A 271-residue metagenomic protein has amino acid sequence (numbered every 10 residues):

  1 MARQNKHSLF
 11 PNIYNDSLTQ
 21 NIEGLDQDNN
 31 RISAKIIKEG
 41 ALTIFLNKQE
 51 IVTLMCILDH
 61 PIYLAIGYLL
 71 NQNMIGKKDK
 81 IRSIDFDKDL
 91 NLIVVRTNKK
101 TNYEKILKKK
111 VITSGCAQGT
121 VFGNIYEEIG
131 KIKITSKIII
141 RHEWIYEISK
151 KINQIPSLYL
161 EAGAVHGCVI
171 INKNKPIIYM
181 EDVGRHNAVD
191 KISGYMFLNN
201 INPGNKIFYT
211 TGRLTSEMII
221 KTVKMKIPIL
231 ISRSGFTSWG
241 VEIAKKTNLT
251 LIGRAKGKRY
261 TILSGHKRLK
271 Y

Functional and structural regions predicted by a protein language model:
A2-K173, I178-Y179: Intrinsically disordered, low-complexity regions enriched in acidic/Ser/Thr/Pro/Gln residues
I57-D59, A65-L70, L107-K110, K131 (+5 more regions): Surface-exposed beta-strand edges and their flanking turn/coil or helix-capping segments
A162, V183-H186: Alpha-helix initiation and capping sites
R185-Y271: Feature captures the catalytic cores and cofactor-binding loops of soluble hydro-lyases/lyases that act on carboxylate
